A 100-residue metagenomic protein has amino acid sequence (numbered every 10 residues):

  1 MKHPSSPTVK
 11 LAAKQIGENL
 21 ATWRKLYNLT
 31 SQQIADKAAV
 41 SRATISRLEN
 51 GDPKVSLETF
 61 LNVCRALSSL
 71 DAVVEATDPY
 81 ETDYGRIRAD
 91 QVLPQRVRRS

Functional and structural regions predicted by a protein language model:
K2-L26: A short, Lys/Arg-rich alpha-helix, primarily the initiator
L20, S31, R42, L57-F60: Helix-turn-helix DNA-binding elements, focusing on the entry/boundary residues of the two helices that contact DNA
R24, A35, C64: The alpha-helix within a helix-turn-helix
N28-S46: Short alpha-helical DNA-recognition segment
D52-C64: Short, basic-rich loop-to-helix N-cap that marks the start of a DNA-contacting helix
V74-S100: Short, charged recognition helix plus adjacent turn of helix-turn-helix-like nucleic-acid-binding domains
